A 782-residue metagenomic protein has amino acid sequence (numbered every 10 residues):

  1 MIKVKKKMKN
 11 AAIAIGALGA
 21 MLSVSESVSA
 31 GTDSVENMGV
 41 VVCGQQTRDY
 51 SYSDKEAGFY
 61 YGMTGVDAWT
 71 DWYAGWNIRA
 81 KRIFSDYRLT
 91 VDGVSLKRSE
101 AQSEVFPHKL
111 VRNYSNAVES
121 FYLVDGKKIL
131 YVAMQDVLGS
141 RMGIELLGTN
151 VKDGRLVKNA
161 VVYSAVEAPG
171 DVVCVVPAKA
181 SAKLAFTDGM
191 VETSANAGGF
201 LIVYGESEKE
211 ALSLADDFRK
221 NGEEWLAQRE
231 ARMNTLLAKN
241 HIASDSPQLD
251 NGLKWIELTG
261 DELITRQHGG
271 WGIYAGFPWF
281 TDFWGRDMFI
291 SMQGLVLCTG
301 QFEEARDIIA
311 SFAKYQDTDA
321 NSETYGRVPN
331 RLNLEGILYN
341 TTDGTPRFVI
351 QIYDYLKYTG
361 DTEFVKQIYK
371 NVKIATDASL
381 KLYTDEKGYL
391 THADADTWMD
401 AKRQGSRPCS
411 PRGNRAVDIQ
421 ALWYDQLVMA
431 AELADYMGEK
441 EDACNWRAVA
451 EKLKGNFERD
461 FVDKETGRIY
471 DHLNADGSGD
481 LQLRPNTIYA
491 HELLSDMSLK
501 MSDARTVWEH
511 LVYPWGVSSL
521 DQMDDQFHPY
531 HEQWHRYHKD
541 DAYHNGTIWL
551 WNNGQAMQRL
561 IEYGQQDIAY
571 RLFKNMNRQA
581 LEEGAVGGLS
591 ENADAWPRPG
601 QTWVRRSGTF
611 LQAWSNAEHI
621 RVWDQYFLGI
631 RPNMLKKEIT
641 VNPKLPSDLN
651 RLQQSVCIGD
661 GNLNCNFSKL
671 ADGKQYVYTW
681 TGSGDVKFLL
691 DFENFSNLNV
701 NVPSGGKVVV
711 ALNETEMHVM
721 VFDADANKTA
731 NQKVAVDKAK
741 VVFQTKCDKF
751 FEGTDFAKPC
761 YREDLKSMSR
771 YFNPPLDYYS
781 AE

Functional and structural regions predicted by a protein language model:
I2-K3, I15-S244, Q301, Q565-Q566 (+3 more regions): Terminal accessory carbohydrate-recognition/targeting modules of carbohydrate-active enzymes
K7-A14: Sec-dependent signal peptide recognition, specifically the positively charged N-region followed immediately by
G31-F84, F280-F283, L338-Y358, R468-H510 (+5 more regions): C-terminal capping/lid segments that line or modulate ligand- or cofactor-binding pockets
V137, T281-H392, A416-Q420, Y424 (+5 more regions): Aromatic-rich carbohydrate-recognition surfaces in CAZymes
Y204-E208, K239-F283, D307-N340, K381-R415 (+3 more regions): Extended glycan-interaction surfaces of carbohydrate-active proteins
L214-E224, Q228, Q248-W255, G300-K314 (+6 more regions): Extended, well-ordered alpha-helical scaffold segments
D250-D282, R286-Q293, L297-C298, A757-E782: Conserved, compact domain cores that house catalytic/ligand-binding motifs in diverse enzymes and effector modules
